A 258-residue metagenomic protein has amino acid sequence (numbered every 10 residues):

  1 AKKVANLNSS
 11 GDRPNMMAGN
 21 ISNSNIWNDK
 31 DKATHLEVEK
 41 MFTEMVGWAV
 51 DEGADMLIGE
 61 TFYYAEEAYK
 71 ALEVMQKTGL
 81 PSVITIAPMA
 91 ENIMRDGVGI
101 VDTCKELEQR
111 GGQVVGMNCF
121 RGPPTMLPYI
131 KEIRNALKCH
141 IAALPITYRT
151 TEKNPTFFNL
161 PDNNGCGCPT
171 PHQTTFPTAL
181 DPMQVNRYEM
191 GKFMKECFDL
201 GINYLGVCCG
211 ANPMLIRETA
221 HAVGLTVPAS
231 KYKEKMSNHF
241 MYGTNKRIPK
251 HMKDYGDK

Functional and structural regions predicted by a protein language model:
K2-K258: Domain-level signal for soluble alpha/beta catalytic cores
